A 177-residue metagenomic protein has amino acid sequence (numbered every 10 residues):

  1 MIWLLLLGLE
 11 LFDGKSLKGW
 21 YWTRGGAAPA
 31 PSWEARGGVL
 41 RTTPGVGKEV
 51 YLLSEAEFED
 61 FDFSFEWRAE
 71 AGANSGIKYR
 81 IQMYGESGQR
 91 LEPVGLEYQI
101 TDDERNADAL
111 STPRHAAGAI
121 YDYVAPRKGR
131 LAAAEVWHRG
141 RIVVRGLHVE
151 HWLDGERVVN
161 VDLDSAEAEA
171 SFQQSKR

Functional and structural regions predicted by a protein language model:
M1-G8: Sec-dependent N-terminal signal peptides
G8-R177: Carbohydrate-interacting regions of secretory-pathway proteins
